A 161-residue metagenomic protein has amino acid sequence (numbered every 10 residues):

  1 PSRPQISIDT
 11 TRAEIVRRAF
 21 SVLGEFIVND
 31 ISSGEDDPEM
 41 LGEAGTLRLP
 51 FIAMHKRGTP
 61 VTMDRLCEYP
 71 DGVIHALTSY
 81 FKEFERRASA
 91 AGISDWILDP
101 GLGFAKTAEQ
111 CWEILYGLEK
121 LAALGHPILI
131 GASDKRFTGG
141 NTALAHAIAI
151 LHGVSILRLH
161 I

Functional and structural regions predicted by a protein language model:
P1, Q5, T11-A13, S21-R86 (+2 more regions): Active-site-adjacent loop and "lid" segments of alpha/beta metabolic enzymes
L102: Active-site metal-binding loops of divalent metal-dependent hydrolases
